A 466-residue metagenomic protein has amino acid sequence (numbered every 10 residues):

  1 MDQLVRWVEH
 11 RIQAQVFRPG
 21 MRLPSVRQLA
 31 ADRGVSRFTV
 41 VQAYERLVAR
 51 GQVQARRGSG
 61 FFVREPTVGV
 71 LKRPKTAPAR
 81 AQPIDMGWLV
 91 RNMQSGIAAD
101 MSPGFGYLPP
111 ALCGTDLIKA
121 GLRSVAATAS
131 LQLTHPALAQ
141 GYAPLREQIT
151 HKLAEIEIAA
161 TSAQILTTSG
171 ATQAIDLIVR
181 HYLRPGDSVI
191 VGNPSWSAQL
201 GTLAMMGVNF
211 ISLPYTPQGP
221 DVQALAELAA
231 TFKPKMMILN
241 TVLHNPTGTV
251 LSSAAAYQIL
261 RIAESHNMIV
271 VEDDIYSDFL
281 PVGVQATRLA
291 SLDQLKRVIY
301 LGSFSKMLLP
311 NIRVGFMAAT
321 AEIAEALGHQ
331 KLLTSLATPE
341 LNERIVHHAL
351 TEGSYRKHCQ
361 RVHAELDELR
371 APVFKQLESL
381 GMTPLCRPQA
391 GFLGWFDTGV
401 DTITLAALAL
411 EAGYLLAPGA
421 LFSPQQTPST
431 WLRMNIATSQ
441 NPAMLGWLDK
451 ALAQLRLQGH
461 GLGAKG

Functional and structural regions predicted by a protein language model:
M1-R123, G328, L332-T338, P372 (+5 more regions): N-terminal basic, amphipathic alpha-helical segments
A55, A160, L416-A417: Short beta-strand "wing" residues that participate in macromolecule-binding interfaces
I118, Q294-H363, L455, G459: Conserved core segment of the aminotransferase class I/II
Q132-H266, S277-F279, G283-L295: Conserved core of the PLP fold type I
V191, S212, V270-E272, L416-P418: Hydrophobic residues in well-ordered beta-strands that form the structural core
I275, R387, E411-R433: Conserved PLP cofactor-binding pocket of PLP-dependent enzymes
A364-F374, P384-D397: Conserved glycine-rich beta-strand-loop-beta hairpin in the small C-terminal domain of fold type I
